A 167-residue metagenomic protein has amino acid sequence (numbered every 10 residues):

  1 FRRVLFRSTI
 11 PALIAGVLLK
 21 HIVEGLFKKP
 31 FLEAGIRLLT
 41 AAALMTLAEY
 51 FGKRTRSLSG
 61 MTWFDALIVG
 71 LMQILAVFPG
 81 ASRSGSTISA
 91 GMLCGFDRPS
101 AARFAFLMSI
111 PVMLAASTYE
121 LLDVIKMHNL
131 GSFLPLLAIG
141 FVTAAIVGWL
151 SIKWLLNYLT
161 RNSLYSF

Functional and structural regions predicted by a protein language model:
F1-S166: Multi-pass membrane proteins that catalyze or facilitate reactions on polyprenyl-/lipid-phosphate substrates and their
